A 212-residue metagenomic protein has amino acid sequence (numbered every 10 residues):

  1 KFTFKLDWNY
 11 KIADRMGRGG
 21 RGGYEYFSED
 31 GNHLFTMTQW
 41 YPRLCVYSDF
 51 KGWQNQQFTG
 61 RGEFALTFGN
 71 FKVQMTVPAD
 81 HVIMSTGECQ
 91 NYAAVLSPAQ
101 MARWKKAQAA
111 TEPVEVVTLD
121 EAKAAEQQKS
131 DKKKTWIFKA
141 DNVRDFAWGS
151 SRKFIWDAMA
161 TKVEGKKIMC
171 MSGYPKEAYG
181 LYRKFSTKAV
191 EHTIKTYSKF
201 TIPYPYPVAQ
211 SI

Functional and structural regions predicted by a protein language model:
K1-N32, A122-D131, T135-W136: A surface-exposed beta-strand-loop module
W8-I12, T36-M37, R43-K51: Enriched for extracellular/lumenal, surface-exposed ectodomains of secreted and cell-surface proteins
G22-L44, A93: Short edge-strand/loop segments of extracellular domains
P42-W53, T59-I212: Hydrophobic helix-coil surface modules that form long, contiguous segments used for peptide/substrate interaction
